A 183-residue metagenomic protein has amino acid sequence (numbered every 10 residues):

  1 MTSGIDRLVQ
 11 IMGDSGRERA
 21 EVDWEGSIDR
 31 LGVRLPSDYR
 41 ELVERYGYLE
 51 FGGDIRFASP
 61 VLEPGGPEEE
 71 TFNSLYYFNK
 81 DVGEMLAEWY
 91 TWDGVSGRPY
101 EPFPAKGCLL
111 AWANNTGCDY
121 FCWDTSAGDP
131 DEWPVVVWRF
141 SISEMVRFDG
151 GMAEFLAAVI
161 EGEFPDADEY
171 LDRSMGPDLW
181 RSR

Functional and structural regions predicted by a protein language model:
M1-G117, R181-R183: A surface-exposed partner-binding patch
A113-T116, A127, R139: Short, flexible loop/turn elements at secondary-structure junctions
G117-D119, E144: Short acidic/polar mixed-charge low-complexity motifs
Y120-S126: Short, surface-exposed beta-strand/loop micro-motifs that present aromatic residues
S126-D129, M152-E154: A short, sequence-level motif marking secondary-structure junctions
P130-F140: Intrinsically disordered, low-complexity regulatory segments enriched in Ser/Thr/Pro and charged residues
M145-D166: Compact, glycine/acidic-enriched structural inserts
E163-E169, R173-R183: Acidic, carboxylate-rich catalytic segments that either coordinate divalent cations
